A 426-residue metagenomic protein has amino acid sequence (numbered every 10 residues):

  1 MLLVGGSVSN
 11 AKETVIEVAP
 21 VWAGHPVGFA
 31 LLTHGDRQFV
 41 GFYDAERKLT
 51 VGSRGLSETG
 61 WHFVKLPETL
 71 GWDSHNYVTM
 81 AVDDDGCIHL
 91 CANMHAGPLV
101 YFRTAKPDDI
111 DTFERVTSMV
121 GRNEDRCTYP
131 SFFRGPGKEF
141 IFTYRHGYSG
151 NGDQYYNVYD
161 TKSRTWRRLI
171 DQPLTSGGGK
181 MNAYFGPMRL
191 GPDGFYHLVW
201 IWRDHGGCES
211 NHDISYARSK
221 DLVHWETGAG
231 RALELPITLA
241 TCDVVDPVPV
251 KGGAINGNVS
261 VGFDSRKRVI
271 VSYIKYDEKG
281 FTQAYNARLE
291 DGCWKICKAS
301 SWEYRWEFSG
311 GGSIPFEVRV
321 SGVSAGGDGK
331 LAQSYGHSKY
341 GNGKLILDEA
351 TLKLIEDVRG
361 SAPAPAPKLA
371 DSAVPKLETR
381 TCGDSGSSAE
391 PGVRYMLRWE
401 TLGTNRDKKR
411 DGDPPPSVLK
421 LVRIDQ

Functional and structural regions predicted by a protein language model:
M1-G5: Bacterial N-terminal signal peptides
N10-Q426: Extracellular, repeat-based ectodomains that mediate carbohydrate processing or recognition
